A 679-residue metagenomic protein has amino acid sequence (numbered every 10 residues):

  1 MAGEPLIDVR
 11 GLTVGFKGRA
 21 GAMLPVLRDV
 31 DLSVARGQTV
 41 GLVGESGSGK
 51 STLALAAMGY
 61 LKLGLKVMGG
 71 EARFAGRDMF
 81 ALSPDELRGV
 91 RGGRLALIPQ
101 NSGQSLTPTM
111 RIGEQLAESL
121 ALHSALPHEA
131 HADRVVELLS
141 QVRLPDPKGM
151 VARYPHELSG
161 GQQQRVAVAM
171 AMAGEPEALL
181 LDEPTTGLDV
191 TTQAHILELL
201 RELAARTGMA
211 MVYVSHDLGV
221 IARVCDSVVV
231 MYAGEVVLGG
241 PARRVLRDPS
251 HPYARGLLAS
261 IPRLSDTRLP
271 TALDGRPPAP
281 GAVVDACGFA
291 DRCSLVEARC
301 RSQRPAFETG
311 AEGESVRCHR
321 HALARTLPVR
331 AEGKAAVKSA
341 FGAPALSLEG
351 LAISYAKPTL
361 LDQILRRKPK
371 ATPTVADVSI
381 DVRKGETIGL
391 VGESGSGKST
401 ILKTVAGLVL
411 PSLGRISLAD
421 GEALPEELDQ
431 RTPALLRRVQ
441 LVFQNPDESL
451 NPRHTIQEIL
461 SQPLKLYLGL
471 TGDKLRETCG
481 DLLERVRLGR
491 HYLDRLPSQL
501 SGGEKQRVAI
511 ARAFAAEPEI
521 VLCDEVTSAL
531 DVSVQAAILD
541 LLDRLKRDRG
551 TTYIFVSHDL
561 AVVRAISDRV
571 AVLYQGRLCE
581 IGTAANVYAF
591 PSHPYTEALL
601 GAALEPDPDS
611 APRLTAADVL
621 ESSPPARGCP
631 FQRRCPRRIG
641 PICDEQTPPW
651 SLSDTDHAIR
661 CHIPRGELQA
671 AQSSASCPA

Functional and structural regions predicted by a protein language model:
E45, G59, L188-R268, V526 (+1 more regions): P-loop NTP-binding/switch modules centered on Walker-like glycine-rich loops
M58, K62, A406: Helix-to-loop junction immediately C-terminal to a conserved catalytic motif
K66, M79-A96, L122, R243-P249 (+6 more regions): ABC ATPase NBD coupling module
D78, A130-G149, L258, K474-H491 (+1 more regions): Conserved ABC ATPase "signature" region
Y154-L158, Q162, L496-L500, E504: Conserved ABC ATPase signature
E175, E517: Conserved catalytic motifs of ABC-family nucleotide-binding domains
A242-A345, P358, D362, T583-P678: Charged, flexible cofactor/metal-binding loops and thiol motifs
